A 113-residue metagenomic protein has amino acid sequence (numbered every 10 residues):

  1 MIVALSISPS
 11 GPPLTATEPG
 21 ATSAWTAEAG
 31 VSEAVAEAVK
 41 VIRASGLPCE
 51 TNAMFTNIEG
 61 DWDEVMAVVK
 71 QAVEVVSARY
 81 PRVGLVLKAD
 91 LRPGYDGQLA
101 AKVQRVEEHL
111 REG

Functional and structural regions predicted by a protein language model:
M1-G113: Charge-rich, low-complexity N-terminal segments
